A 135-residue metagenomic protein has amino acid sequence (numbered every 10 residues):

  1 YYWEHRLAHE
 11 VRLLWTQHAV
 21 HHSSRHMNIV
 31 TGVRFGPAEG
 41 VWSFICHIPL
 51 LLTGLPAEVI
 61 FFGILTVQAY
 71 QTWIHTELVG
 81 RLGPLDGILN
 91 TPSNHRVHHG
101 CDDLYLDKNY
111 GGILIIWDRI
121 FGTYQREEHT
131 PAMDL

Functional and structural regions predicted by a protein language model:
Y1-D134: Membrane-embedded catalytic scaffold of the fatty acid hydroxylase/desaturase
